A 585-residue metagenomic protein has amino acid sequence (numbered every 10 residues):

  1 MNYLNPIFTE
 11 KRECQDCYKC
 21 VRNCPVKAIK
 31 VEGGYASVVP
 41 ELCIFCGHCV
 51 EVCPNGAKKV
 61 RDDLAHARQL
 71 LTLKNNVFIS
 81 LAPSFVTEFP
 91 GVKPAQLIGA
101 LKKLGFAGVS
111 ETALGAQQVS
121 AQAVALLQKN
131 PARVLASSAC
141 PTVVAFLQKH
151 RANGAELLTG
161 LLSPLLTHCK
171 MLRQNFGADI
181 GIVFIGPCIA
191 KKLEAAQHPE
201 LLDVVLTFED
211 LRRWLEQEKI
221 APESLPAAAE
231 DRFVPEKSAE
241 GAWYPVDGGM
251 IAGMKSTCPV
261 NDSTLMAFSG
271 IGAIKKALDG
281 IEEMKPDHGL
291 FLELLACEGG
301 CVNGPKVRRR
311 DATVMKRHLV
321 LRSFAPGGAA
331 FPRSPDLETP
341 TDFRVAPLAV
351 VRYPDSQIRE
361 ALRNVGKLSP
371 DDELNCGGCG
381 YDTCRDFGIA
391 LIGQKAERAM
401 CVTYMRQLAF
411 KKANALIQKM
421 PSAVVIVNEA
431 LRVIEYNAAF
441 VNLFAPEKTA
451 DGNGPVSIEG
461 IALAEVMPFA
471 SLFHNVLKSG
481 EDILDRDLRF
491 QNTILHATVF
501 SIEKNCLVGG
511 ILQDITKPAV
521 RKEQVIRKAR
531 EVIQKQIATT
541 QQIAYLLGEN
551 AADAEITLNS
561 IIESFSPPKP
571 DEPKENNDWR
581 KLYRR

Functional and structural regions predicted by a protein language model:
P6-T9, Q15-V39, I44, H48-L64 (+2 more regions): Iron-sulfur cluster-binding cysteine motifs and their immediate structural context in ferredoxin-like electron-transfer
R61-R363, D382-I389: Iron-sulfur-associated redox domains of electron-transfer enzymes in respiratory and anaerobic energy metabolism
R398, V402-K419, K528, V532: Short, charged amphipathic alpha-helical "coupling" segments at sensory-output junctions in signaling proteins
L408-L443: Sensory modules in modular signal-transduction proteins
R432-L477: PAS-family sensory domains
E465-T516: PAS-family sensory/regulatory modules and their coupling/dimerization elements
I502-Q541: Sensory coupling linkers of modular signal transduction proteins
A529-R585: Signal-transducing coiled-coil/dimerization helices and immediately adjacent hinge/linker segments that couple sensory
